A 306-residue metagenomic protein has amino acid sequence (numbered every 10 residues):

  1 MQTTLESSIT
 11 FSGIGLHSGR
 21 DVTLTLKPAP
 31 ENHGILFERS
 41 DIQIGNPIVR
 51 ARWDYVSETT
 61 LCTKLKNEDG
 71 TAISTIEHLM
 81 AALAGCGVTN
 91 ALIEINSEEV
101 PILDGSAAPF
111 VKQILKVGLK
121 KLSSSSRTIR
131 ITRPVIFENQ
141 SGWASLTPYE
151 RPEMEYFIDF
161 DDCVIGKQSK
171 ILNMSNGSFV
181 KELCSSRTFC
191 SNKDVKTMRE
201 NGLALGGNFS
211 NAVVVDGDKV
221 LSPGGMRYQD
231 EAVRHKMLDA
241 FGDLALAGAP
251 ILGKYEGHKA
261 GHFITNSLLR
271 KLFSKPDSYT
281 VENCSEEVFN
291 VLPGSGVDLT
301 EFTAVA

Functional and structural regions predicted by a protein language model:
M1-T89, E94-A306: C-terminal regulatory domains involved in ligand/effector binding and gene-expression control
